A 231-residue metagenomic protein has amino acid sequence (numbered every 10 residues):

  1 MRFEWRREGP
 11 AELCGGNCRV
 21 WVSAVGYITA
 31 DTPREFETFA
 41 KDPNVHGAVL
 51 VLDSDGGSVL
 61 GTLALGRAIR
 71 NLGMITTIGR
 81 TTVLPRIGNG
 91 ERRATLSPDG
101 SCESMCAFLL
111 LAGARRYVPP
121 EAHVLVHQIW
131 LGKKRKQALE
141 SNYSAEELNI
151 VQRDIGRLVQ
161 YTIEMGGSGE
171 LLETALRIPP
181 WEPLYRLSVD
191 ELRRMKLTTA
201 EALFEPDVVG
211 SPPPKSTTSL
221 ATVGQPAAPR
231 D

Functional and structural regions predicted by a protein language model:
M1-F3, Y27, G66, L125 (+5 more regions): Residue-level signal for functionally critical sites in structured catalytic/ligand-binding pockets
M1-R7, G15, L203-D231: Compositionally biased, proline/threonine/alanine/serine-rich low-complexity intrinsically disordered stretches
R2-W130: Cleft-lining beta-strand/loop regions that shape enzyme active-site pockets
P10, P33, P43, P85 (+4 more regions): Proline-rich intrinsically disordered, low-complexity coils
R92, G132-L220: Charged, glycine-interspersed solvent-exposed loop segments at helix/strand-loop junctions that cap or gate access
L109-G113, R153, A200-A202, A227-D231: Short, basic, helix/turn surface patches
